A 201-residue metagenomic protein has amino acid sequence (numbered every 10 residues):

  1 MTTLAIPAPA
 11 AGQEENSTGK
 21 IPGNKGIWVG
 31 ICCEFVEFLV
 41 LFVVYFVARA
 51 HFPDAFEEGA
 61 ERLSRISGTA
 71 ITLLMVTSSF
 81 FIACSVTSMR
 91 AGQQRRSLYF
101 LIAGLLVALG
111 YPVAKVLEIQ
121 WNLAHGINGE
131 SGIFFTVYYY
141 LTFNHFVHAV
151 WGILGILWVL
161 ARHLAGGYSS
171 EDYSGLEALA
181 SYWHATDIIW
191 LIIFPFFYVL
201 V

Functional and structural regions predicted by a protein language model:
M1-V201: ...captures the hydrophobic TM-helix bundle architecture rather than a specific catalytic motif, and can also fire on
